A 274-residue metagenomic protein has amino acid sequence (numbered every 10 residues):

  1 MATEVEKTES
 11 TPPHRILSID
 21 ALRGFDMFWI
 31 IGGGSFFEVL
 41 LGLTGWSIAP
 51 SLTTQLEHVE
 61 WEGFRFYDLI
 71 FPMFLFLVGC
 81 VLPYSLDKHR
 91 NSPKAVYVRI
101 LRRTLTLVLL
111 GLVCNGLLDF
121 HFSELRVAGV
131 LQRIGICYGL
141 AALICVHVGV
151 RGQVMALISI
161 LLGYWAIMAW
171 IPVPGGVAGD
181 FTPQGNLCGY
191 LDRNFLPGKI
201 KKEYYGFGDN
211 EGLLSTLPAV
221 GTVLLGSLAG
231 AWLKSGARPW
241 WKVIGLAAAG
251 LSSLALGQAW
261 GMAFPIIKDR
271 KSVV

Functional and structural regions predicted by a protein language model:
A2-N91, A95-V96: N-terminal signal-anchor module of multipass membrane proteins
G32-S35, V108-L117, L161-W170, G250-G261: Aromatic-anchored segments of alpha-helical transmembrane domains
F36-F64, G116-E124, Y204, A255 (+1 more regions): Juxtamembrane/transmembrane-helix boundary motifs at the membrane-water interface
D68-M73, L86-N115, F122-A141, C145-Y164 (+1 more regions): Transmembrane alpha-helical segments and their boundary/interface "anchor" motifs in multi-pass integral membrane
C80-P83, C137, A141, C145 (+2 more regions): Hydrophobic transmembrane alpha-helices
V150-G221: Long hydrophobic alpha-helical segments that form multi-pass transmembrane helix bundles in integral membrane proteins
F207-L256: A conserved active-site cap/scaffold subdomain adjacent to cofactor or substrate pockets
V273-V274: Conserved small/polar residues in nucleotide/adenosyl-binding loops
